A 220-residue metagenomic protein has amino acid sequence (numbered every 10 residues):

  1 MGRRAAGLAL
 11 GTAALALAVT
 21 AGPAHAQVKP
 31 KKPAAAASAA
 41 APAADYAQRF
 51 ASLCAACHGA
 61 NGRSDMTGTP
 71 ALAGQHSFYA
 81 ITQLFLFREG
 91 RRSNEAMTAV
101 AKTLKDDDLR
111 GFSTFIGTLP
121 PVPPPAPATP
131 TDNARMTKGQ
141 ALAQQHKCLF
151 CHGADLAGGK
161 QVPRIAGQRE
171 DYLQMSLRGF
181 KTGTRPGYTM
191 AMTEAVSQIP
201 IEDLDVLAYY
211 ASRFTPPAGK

Functional and structural regions predicted by a protein language model:
M1-A40, F85-L86, R213-K220: N-terminal export/targeting leaders of redox proteins
Q27-A39, A60-T67, L72-A73, G117-P127: His/Cys-centered metal/cofactor-coordination and adjacent catalytic loops
A34-N61, P124, T131-A154, R169: Sequence/structural segment immediately N-terminal to covalent heme-attachment motifs in c-type and related
A47, G62-R92, T98-T103, Q140 (+2 more regions): Gly/Gly-Pro-rich "capping" loops immediately C-terminal to redox-active cysteine motifs in periplasmic/lumenal
F50, F87, F115-I116, A143 (+2 more regions): Conserved hydrophobic/aromatic "anchor" residues that stabilize well-ordered secondary structure elements
E95-V100, P125-T131, T189-A195, K220: Short, tandemly repeated low-complexity microdomains enriched for cysteine and small residues
K102-P125, D171, S197-K220: C-terminal capping alpha-helices of c-type cytochrome domains
